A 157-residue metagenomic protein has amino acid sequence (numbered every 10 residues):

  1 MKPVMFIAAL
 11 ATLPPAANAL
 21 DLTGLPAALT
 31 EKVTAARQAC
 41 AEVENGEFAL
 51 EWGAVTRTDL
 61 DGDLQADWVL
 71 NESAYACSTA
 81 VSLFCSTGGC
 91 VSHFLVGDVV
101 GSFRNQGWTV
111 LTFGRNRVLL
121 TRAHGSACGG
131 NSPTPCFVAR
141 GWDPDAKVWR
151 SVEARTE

Functional and structural regions predicted by a protein language model:
P3-M5, N18-K32, A36-E44, W108-E157: Acidic, small-residue rich beta-repeat scaffolds with periodic aromatic anchors
P14-A16: N-terminal signal peptide c-region/cleavage motif recognized by signal peptidases
N45-A54, G101-F113: Repeat-based blade/solenoid architectures
N45-G46, T79-T87, A127-S132: Short consensus segments that form the blades of beta-propeller domains, in both extracellular/periplasmic
L60-S73, F113-H124: Acidic/hydrophobic-patterned starts of short beta strands in beta-sheet-rich repeat architectures
Q65-A66, A76-T79, F84-F94: Mature extracytoplasmic domains of secretory-pathway proteins
E72-A76, V96-D98, R122-G129: Short, flexible beta-strand-to-coil junctions
T87-G97, F137-D143: Beta-propeller blade signature
